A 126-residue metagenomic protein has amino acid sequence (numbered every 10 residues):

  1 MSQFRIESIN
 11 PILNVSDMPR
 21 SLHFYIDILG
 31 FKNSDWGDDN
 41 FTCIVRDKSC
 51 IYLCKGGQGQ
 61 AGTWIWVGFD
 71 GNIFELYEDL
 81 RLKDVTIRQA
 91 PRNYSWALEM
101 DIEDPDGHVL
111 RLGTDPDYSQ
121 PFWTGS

Functional and structural regions predicted by a protein language model:
M1-F4, Y77-E78, L82-S126: Vicinal oxygen chelate
M1-L22, T63-I65, P116-S126: N-terminal beta-strand motif that seeds the catalytic metal site of vicinal oxygen chelate
S8-S16, V45, G56-K83, L98-E103: Vicinal oxygen chelate
P19-K32: Amphipathic alpha-helical segments
R20, G37-T42, S95, Y118-Q120: Short glycine/proline-centered loop/turn elements that form peptide/ligand docking sites
G30-D35, T86-A90: Short secondary-structure junctions
K32-W64, V109-D115: Conserved short beta-strand elements that form part of the metal-binding/catalytic scaffold of enzyme active sites
